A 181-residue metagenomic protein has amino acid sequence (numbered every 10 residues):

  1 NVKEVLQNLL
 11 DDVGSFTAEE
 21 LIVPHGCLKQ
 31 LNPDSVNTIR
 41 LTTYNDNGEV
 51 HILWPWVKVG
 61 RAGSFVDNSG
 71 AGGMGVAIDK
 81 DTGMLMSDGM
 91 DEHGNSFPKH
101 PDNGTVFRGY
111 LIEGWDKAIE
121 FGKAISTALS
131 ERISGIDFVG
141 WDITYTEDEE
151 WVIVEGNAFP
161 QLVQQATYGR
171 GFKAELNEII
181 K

Functional and structural regions predicted by a protein language model:
N1-M90: Phosphate-binding site of ATP-dependent enzymes
D11, V23, H93-T105: A conserved mid-domain beta-alpha-beta active-site/ligand-binding segment of alpha/beta enzyme cores
F16, I136-V139: PAS/PAS-like sensory domains
D34-V36, K117, F138: Short, well-structured alpha-helical interface segments that form or flank functional binding sites
G60, H93, F159-Q161: A short acidic/small-residue loop/turn micro-motif
M74-V76, N95, R170: Flexible, active-site-adjacent loop/turn segments at secondary-structure boundaries
P98-I136, Y145-K181: C-terminal active-site "lid" helix and adjoining low-complexity regulatory extension at the edge of ATP-using catalytic
W141-I143: Hydrophobic residue at the +6 position relative to the catalytic HRD Asp in the kinase catalytic loop
